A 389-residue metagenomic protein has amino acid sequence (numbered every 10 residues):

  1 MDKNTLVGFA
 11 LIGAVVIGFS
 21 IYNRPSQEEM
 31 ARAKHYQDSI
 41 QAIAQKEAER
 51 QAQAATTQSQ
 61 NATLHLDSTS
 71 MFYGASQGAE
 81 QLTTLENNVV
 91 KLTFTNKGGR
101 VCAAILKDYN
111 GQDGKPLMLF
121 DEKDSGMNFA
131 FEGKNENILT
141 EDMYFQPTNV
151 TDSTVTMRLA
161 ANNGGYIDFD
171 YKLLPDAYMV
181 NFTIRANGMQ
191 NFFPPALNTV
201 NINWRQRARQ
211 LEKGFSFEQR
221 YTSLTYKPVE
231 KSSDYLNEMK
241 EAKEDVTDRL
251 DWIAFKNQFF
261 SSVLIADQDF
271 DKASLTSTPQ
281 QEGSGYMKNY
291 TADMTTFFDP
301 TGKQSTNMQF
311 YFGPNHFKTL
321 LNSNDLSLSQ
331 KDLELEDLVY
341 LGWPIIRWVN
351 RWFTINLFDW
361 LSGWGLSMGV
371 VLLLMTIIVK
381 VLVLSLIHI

Functional and structural regions predicted by a protein language model:
M1-R32, Q37, V89, N137 (+4 more regions): Internal alpha-helical transmembrane segments
D2-L6, G365, G369, L373: Hydrophobic, aromatic-rich alpha-helical transmembrane segments and their membrane-interface anchor motifs
I12, P25-D113, M157: Juxtamembrane extramembrane loops of integral membrane proteins
A75-E334: Soluble non-transmembrane domains of integral membrane proteins
G313-M368: Interfacial loop/helix-cap signal at membrane boundaries in integral membrane proteins
I387-I389: Conserved small/polar residues in nucleotide/adenosyl-binding loops
